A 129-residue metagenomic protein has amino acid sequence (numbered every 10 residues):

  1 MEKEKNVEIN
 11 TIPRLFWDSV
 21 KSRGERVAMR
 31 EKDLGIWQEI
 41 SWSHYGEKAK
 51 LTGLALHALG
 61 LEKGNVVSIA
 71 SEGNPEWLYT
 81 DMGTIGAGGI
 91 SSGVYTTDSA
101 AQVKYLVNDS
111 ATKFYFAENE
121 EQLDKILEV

Functional and structural regions predicted by a protein language model:
E2-E8, Q38: Acyl-group handling in specialized metabolite and lipid biosynthesis
V7-A28, E47: A short N-terminal helical cap/helix-turn-helix that marks the beginning of AMP-binding/adenylate-forming
I9, A70, F116: Active-site-adjacent beta-strand anchor residues
K21, H57, I85: Short polybasic/polar patches that bind polyanions
R23, K63, N108-A111: Residue-level preference for short coil/turn positions at secondary-structure junctions
A28-M82, S99-K104: Conserved AMP-binding/adenylate-forming core of the ANL superfamily
G86-V129: Structural core segment of the AMP-binding/adenylate-forming
